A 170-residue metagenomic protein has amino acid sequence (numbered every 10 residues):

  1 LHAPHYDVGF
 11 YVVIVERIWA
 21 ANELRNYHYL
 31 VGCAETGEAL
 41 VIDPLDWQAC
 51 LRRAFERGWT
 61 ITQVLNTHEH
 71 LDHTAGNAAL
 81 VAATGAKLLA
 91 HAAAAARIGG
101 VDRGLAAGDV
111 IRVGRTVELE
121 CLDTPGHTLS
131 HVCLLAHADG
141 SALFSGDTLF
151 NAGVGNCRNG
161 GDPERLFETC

Functional and structural regions predicted by a protein language model:
Y6-G9, D72-N77, H131: Alpha-helical and His/Cys-centered functional microenvironments
D7-W59, L134-G146: Conserved beta-strand hairpin/beta-sheet module of binuclear metal-dependent hydrolase folds, prominently
I14, Y27, V101, A107 (+1 more regions): Glycine-rich, flexible loop/turn motifs
L24-R25, A39, D46-D123, G140-S141: Active-site HxH/HxHxD metal-binding segment of metal-dependent hydrolases
A34-T36, A96-R97, F150-N151: Short glycine-enriched loop/turn motifs at secondary-structure junctions
V110, E118, L129-C170: Metallo-beta-lactamase
